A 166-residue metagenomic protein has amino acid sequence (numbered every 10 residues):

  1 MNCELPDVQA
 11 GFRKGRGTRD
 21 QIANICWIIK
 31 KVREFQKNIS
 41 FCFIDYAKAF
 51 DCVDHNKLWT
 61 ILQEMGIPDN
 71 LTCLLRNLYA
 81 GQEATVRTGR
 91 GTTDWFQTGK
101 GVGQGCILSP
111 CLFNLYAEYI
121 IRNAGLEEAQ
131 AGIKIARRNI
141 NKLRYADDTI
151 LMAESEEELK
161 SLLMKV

Functional and structural regions predicted by a protein language model:
M1-V166: Nucleotidyl polymerases of mobile genetic elements and RNA viruses
